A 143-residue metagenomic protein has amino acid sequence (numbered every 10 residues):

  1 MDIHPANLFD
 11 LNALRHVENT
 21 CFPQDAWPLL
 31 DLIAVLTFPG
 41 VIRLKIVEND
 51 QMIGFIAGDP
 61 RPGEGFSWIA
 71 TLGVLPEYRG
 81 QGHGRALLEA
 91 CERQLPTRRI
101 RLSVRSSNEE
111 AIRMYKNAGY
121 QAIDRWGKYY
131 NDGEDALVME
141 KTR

Functional and structural regions predicted by a protein language model:
M1-I3: Extreme N-terminal starter segment of soluble prokaryotic enzymes
P5-R79, R85-Q94, T142-R143: Acetyl-CoA-dependent GNAT
A13, R113-M114: Well-formed, non-transmembrane alpha-helical positions, independent of function
L75, R79, S107, N131: Glycine-/small-residue-rich active-site loops that bind phosphorylated ligands and cofactors
G84, L88, N108-A111, K128-G133: Short glycine/proline-centered loop/turn elements that form peptide/ligand docking sites
L88, Q94-S106, W126: Conserved GNAT acetyl-CoA-binding A-motif
R101-S103, K116, Q121-V138: Conserved catalytic-core motifs of GNAT/GCN5-like acyltransferases
